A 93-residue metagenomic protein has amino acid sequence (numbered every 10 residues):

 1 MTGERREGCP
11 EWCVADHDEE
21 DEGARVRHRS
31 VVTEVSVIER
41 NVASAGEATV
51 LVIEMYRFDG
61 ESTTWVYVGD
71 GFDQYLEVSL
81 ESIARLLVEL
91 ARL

Functional and structural regions predicted by a protein language model:
M1-E81, R85-L93: Positively charged, low-complexity terminal tracts and the immediately adjacent first secondary-structure elements
